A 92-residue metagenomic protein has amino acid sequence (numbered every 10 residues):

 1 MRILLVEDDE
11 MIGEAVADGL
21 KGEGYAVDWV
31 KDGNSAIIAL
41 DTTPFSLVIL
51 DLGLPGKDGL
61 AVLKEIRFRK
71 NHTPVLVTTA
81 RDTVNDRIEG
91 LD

Functional and structural regions predicted by a protein language model:
M1-D92: N-terminal/domain-start alpha-helical segments
